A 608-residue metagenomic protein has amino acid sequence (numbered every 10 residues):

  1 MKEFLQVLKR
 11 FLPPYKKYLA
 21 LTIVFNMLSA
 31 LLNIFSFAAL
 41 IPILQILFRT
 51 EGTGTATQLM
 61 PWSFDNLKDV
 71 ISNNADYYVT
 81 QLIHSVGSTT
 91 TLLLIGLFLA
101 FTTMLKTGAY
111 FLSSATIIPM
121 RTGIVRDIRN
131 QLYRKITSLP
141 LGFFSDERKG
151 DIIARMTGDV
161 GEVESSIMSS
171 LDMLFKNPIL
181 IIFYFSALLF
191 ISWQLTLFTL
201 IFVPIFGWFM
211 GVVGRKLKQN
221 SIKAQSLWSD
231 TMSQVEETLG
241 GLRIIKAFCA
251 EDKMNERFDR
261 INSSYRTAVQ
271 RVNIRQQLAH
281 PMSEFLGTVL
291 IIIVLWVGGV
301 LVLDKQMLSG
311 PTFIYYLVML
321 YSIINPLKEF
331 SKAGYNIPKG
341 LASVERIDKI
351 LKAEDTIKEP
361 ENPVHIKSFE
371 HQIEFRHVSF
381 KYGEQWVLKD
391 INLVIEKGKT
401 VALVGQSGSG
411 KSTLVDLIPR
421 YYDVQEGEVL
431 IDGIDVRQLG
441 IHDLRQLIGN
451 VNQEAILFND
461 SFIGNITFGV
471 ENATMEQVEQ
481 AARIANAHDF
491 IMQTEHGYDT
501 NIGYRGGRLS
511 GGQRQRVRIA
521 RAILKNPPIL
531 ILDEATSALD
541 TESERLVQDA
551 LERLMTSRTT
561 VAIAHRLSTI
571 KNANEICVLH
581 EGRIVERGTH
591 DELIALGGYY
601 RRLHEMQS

Functional and structural regions predicted by a protein language model:
M1-L40, L47-L99, L105, L112-I117 (+12 more regions): Membrane-integrated ABC transporters
P13-K17, L141-G142, G158-I167, L171 (+8 more regions): An intracellular "coupling" helix at the cytosolic face of ABC transporter transmembrane type-1 domains
L21-L28, D172-I222, W296-S309, N325: Transmembrane helices of ABC transporter permease
M27-F35, A100-F111, V163-S166, S170-F185 (+4 more regions): Hydrophobic alpha-helical transmembrane bundles that constitute the permease/transmembrane domains of multi-pass
N33-I41, Q45, G52, F98-K149 (+11 more regions): Juxtamembrane helix-loop junctions of ABC transporter transmembrane domains
L44, F101, L132, I136 (+18 more regions): Hydrophobic/aromatic residues within transmembrane alpha-helices of membrane transport systems, especially the TMDs
A187-I201, R275, A279-E345, I350-L351: Helix-loop-helix
E359-P360, I366-S608: ABC-type nucleotide-binding domain
